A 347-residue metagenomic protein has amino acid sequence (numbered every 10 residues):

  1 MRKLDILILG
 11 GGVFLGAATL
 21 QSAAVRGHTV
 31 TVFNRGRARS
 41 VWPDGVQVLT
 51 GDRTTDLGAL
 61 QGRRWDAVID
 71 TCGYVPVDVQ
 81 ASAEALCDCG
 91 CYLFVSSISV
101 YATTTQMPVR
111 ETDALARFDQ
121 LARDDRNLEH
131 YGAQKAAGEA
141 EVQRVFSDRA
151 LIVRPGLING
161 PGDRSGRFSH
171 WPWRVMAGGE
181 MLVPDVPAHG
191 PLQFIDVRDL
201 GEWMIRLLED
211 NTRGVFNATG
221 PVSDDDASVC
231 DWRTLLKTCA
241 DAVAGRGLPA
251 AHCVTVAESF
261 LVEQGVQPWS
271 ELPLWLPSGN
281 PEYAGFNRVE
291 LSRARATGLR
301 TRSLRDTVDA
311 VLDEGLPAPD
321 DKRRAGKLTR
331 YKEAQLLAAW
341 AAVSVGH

Functional and structural regions predicted by a protein language model:
D5-R26: N-terminal Rossmann NAD(P)H-binding glycine-rich loop of SDR-like oxidoreductase domains
Q47-A67, V77-D78: Conserved Rossmann-fold cofactor-binding substructure of NAD(P)-dependent oxidoreductases
R63-A122, A136-E141: NAD(P)-cofactor binding segment of oxidoreductase domains
S96, E139-G162: Conserved beta-loop-beta element that borders a ligand/cofactor-binding pocket
M107-E139, S165-S169, G190-F194, V229-R233: Short-chain dehydrogenase/reductase
R123, R174-I195, N217: A conserved pocket-lining segment of Rossmann-fold NAD(P)-dependent short-chain dehydrogenase/reductase
G156-S165, D185-R198, G220-S228: Glycine-rich "substrate-gating" loop/helix at the edge of Rossmann-like oxidoreductase active sites
W203-G285, V289-S292, D309-L312, P319-H347: Mid/C-terminal beta-alpha module of Rossmann-like enzyme folds, strongest in SDR-family dehydrogenases/epimerases
